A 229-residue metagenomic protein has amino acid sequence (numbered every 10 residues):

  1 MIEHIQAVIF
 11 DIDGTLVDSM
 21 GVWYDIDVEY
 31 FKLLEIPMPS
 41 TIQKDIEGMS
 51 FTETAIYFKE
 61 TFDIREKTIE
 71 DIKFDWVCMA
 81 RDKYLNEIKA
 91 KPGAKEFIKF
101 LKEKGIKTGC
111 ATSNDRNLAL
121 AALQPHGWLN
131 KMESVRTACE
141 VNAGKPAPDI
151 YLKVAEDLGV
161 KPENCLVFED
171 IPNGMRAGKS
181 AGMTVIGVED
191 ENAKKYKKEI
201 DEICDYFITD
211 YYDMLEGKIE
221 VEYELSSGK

Functional and structural regions predicted by a protein language model:
M1-Q6, K99-K102, D115-K229: Asp-based, Mg2+/Mn2+-dependent phosphohydrolase catalytic module
I2-K104, N117, L129: N-terminal helical cap/lid subdomain that shapes the substrate entry/recognition surface in HAD-like hydrolases
T15, S19, T112, G174: Ser/Thr-glycine-rich phosphate-binding loops at phosphate-binding pockets of nucleotides, nucleotide cofactors
L16, A90, T108-A111, V167-F168: Conserved SAM-binding loop
P37, K107, T184: Residue-level detector of anion-binding/catalytic polar loops
S40-I42, T68, C110, M132 (+2 more regions): A generic structural-conservation signal
